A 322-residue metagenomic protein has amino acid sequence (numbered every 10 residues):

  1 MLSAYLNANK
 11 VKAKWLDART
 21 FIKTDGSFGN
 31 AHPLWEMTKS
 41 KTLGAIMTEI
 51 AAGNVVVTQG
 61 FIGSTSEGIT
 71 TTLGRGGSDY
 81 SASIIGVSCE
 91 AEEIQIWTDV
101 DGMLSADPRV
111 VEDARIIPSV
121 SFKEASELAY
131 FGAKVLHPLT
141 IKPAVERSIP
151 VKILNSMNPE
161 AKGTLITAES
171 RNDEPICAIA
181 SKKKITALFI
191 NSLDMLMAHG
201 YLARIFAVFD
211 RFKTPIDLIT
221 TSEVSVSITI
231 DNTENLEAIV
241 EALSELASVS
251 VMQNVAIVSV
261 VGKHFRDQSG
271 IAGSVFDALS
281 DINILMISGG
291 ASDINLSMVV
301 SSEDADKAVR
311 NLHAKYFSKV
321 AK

Functional and structural regions predicted by a protein language model:
M1-L136, I141, V299-S301, V320: Nucleotide/pyrophosphate-binding catalytic subdomain
L2, L34, T38-A45, S81 (+17 more regions): General structural feature for long, well-ordered alpha-helical segments within catalytic domains of soluble enzymes
K12-K14, I94, V151, I216 (+1 more regions): Hydrophobic anchor at the start of a short beta-strand that flanks the dinucleotide cofactor-binding loop
A18-F21, F61-I62, T98-G102, P108-R109 (+6 more regions): Short, ordered loop/turn segments at secondary-structure junctions
S121-T167, N172-D194: A conserved active-site cap/scaffold subdomain adjacent to cofactor or substrate pockets
K162-K322: A conserved regulatory-domain signal marking ACT and ACT-like small-molecule sensing domains and adjacent regulatory
